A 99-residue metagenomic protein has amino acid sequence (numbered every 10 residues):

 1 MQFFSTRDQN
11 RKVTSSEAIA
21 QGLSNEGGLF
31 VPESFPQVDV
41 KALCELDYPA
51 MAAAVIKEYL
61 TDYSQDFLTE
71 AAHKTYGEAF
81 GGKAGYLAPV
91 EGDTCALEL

Functional and structural regions predicted by a protein language model:
M1-L99: PLP-dependent amino-acid enzyme catalytic core
